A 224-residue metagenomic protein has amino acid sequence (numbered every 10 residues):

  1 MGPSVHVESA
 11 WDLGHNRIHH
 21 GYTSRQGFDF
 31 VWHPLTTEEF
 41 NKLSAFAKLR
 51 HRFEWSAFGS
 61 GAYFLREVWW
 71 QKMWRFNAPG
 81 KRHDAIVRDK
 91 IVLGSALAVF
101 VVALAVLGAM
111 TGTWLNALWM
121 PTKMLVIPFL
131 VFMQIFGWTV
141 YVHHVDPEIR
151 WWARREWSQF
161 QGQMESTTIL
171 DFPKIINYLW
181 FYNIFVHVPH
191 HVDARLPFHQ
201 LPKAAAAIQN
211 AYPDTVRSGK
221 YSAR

Functional and structural regions predicted by a protein language model:
M1-G2, H187: Glycine-/proline-rich flexible loop or hinge segments
G2-I127, Q134, F198-R224: Non-catalytic, topology-defining segments of multipass membrane proteins
V7-W11, G59-W70, M124-R155, Q159-T167 (+1 more regions): Transmembrane alpha-helical segments that form the membrane-embedded catalytic/substrate-channel core of multi-pass
E8, T37, G137, I176-L179 (+1 more regions): A generic hydrophobic-helix recognition signal that picks specific residues within alpha-helical hydrophobic
W11-S24, T139-E148, F181-L196: Histidine-centered catalytic micro-motifs
V31-P34, T111-V126, E156-Q161, E165-P173 (+1 more regions): Generic alpha-helix detector with strongest preference for long hydrophobic helices that associate with membranes
A45-F53, D146-W157, P173-V186: Juxtamembrane/interfacial segments around transmembrane helices
A153, Q161-Y182, D193-R224: Long, positively charged, glycine-interspersed low-complexity recognition regions
